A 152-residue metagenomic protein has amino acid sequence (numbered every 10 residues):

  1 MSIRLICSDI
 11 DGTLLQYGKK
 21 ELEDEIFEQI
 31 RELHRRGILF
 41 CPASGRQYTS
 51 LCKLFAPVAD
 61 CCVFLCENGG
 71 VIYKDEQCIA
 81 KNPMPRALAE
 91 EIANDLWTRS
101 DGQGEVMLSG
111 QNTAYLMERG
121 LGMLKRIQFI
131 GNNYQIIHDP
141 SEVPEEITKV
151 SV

Functional and structural regions predicted by a protein language model:
M1, S100, E142-E145: Flexible, charged surface loops at secondary-structure boundaries
S2-K19: Asp-based phosphoryl-transfer active-site loop
Y17-K20, C41-P42, Q128-F129: Short, flexible loop segments at the rims of nucleotide/cofactor-binding pockets, characterized by
D24-M123: Active-site phosphate-binding/coordination module
M123-S141: Acidic, His- and aromatic-enriched active-site or binding-groove loops in soluble protein domains that engage sugars
I136-V152: C-terminal cap/substrate-recognition subdomain and adjoining C-terminal extension of metal-dependent phosphatase-like
